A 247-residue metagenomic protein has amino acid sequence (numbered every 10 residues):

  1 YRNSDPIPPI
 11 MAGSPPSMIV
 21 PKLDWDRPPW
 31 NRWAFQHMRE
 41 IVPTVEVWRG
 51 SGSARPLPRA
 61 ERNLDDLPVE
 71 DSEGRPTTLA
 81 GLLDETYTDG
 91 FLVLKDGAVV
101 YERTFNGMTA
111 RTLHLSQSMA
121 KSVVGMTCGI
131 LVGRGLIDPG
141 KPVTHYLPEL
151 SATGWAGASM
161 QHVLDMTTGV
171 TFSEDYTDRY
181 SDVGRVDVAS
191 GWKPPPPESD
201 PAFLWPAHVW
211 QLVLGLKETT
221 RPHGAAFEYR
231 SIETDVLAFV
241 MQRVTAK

Functional and structural regions predicted by a protein language model:
Y1-T109, R134-I137, D165, G169-T171 (+1 more regions): N-terminal leader/targeting segments and the immediately adjacent pre-domain N-terminus
T78, V123-T127, P142-H145, A158-H162 (+2 more regions): Extracytoplasmic/secreted proteins, especially bacterial periplasmic and envelope-associated proteins
A80, H114-S116: C-terminal and inter-domain tail/linker signature
D84-T86, G107-M108, T153-G157, L204: Extracellular/periplasmic catalytic domains that process cell-envelope and extracellular macromolecules
T104, A110-R111, D175-D178, V186-K247: Catalytic-site signature segments of enzymes, centered on catalytic residues
F105, A110-T112, P142-E149, S181: Short linear capping/connector segments at secondary-structure termini
L115, G133-Y176, G215-E218, I232 (+1 more regions): Active-site helix/loop module of the DD-peptidase/beta-lactamase fold, centered on the serine-lysine SxxK catalytic
A120: Active-site helix of classical SDR
